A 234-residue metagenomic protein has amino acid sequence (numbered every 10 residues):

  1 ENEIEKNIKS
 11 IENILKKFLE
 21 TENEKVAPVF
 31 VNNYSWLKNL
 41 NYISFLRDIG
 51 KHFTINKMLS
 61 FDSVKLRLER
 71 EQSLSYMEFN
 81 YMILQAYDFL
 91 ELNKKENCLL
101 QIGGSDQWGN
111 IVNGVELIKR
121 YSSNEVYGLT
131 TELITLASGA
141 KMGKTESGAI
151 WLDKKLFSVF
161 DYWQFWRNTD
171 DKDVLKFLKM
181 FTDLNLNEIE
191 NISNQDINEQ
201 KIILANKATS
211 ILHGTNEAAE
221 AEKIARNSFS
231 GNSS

Functional and structural regions predicted by a protein language model:
E1: N-terminal, positively charged nucleic-acid-binding surface of large information/translation enzymes
I4-N7, Y42, F79, Q107-N113 (+6 more regions): General structural feature for long, well-ordered alpha-helical segments within catalytic domains of soluble enzymes
E5-N13, P28-S35, F157-Q164, L175-L178: Conserved active-site carboxylates
E5-N7, K16-T130: Divalent-metal (Mg2+/Mn2+/Ca2+)-assisted nucleotide/phosphate chemistry catalytic cores
S10-K17, S210, N227: A generic structural signal for well-ordered alpha-helical segments enriched in polar/charged residues
R120-S234: Conserved nucleotide- and phosphate/pyrophosphate-binding catalytic cores in adenylate/nucleotidyl-handling enzymes
